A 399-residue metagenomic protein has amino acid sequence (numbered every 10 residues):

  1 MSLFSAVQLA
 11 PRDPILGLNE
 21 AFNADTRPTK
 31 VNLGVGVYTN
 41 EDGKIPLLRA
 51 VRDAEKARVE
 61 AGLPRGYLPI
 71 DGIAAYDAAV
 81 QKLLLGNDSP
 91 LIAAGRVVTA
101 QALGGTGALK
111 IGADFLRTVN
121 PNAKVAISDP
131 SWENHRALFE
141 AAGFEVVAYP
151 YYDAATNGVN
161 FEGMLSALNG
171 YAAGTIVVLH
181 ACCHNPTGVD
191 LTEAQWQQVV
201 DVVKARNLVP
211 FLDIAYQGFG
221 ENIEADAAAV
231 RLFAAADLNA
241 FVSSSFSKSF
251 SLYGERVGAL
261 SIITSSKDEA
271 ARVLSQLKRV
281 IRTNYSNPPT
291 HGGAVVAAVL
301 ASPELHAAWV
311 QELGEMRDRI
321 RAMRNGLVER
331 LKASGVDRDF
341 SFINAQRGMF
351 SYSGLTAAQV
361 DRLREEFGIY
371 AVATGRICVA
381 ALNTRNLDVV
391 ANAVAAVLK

Functional and structural regions predicted by a protein language model:
S2-A75, A79-K82, G86, T283 (+2 more regions): N-terminal "arm"/small-domain region of PLP-dependent enzymes with the aminotransferase-like
L33, V146, P210, A240 (+1 more regions): Hydrophobic beta-strand scaffold residues
A57, G62-K204, G218-F219, A228-V230 (+2 more regions): Conserved core of the PLP fold type I
A94-R96, I343-G348, V372-G375: Short Gly/Ser/Thr- and Asp/Glu-enriched loop/turn motifs at secondary-structure junctions
I214-A215: Conserved Walker B
A229-R272, Q276: Active-site PLP attachment segment
L274-G293, V299-V328: Structural signature of PLP-dependent enzymes
V310-E366: Conserved PLP-binding catalytic core of the aspartate aminotransferase-like
